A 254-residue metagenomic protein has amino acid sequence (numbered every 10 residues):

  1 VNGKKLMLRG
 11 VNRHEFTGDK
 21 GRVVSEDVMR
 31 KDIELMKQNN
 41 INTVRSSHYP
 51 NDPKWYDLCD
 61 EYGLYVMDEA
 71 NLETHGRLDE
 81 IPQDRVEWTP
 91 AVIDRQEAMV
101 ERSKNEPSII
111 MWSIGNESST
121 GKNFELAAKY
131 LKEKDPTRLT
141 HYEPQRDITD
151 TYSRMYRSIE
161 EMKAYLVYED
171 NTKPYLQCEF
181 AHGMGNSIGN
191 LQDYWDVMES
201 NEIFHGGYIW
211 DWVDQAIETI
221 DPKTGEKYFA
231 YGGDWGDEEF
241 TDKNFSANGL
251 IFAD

Functional and structural regions predicted by a protein language model:
V1-Q38, D57: N-terminal carbohydrate-binding accessory modules
I33-M36, T43-A253: Substrate-binding/catalytic cleft of secreted carbohydrate-active enzymes, primarily glycoside hydrolases
